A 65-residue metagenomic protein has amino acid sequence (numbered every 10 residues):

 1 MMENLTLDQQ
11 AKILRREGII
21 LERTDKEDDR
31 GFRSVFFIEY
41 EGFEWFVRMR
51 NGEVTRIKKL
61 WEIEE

Functional and structural regions predicted by a protein language model:
M1-M2, M49: Detector for methionine-enriched segments
M2-L7, A11: Cysteine-centric segments in proteins
K12-E65: Acidic, low-complexity, intrinsically disordered interaction modules
